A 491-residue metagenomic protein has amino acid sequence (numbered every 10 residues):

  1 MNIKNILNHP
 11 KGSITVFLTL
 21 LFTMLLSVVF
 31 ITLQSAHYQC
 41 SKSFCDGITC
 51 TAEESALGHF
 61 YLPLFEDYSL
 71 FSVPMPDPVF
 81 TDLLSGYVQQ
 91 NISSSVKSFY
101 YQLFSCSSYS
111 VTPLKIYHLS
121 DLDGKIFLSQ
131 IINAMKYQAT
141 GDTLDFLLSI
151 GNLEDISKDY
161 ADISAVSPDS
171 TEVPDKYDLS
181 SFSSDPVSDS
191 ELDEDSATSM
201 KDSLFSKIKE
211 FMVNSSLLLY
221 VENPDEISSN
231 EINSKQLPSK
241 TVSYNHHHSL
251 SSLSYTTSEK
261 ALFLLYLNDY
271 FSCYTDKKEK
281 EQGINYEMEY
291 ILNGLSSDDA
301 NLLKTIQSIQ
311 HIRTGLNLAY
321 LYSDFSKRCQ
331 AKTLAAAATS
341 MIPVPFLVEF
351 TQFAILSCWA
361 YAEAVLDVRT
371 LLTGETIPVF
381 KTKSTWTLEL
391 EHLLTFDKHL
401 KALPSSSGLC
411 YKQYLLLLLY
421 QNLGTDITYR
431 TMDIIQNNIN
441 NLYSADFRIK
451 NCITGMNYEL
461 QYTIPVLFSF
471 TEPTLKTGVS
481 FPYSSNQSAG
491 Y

Functional and structural regions predicted by a protein language model:
N2-D82: Alpha-helical assembly-interface signal, strongest on the long, hydrophobic N-terminal helix that forms
L70-Y491: Long, compositionally biased low-complexity segments
